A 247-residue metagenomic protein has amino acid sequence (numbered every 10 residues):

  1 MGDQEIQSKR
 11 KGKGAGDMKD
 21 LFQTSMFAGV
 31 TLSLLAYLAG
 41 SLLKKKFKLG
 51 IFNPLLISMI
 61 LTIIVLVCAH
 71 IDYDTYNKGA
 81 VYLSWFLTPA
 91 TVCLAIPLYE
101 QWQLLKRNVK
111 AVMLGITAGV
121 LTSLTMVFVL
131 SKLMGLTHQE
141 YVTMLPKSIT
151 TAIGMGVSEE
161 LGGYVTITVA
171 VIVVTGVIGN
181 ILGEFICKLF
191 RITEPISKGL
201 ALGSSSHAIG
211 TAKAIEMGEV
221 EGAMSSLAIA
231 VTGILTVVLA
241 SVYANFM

Functional and structural regions predicted by a protein language model:
D3-D17: Short, Lys/Arg-enriched N-terminal segments with co-localized hydrophobic residues within the first ~10-30 amino acids
K19-S33, Y37-Y99, L104-A111, G115 (+1 more regions): Helical membrane-embedded segments and adjacent short helical loop/helix-boundary regions of multi-pass membrane
D20, K78, K106-R107, K132-Q139 (+1 more regions): Membrane-interface helix-loop junctions in multi-pass transporters/channels
G29, S33-L42, M59, I63 (+9 more regions): Transmembrane alpha-helical segments of multi-pass membrane transport proteins and ion-pumping complexes
K48, A69-H70, G135, G162 (+1 more regions): Short helix-capping/hinge motifs at transmembrane helix termini and TM-loop junctions
D74, S123, Q139, N180 (+4 more regions): Short, electropositive, low-hydrophobicity segments enriched in small/polar residues
Q101-V177: Internal active-site segments that recognize and position negatively charged phosphoryl groups and nucleotide moieties
E140-I167, V173-V174, L189, T193-V231: Alpha-helical membrane segments and immediately flanking helix-loop junctions that form or couple to the substrate/ion
